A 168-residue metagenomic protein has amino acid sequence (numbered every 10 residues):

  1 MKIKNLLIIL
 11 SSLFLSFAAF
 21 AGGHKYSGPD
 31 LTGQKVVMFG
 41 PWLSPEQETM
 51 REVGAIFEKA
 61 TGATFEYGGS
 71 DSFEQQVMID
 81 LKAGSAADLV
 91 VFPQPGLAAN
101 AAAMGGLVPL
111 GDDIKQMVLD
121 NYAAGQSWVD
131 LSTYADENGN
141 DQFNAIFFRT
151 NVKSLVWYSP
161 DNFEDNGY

Functional and structural regions predicted by a protein language model:
M1-V36: Short, low-complexity disordered leader/linker segments with a strong preference for bacterial N-terminal type II
H24-D30, P95-Y158: Hinge/lid segment of periplasmic solute-binding proteins
T32-L43, A63-G68, L89: Short, well-ordered beta-strand elements
L43-T64, F163: Short, polar/charged alpha-helical segment
A55, K59-G62, K82, A102-A103 (+2 more regions): Sec-exported extracytoplasmic/periplasmic mature domains
G69-Q76: Short helix-initiation/N-cap motifs at beta->coil->alpha
L81-F92, G106: Alpha-to-beta junction loops
D161-Y168: Aromatic-glycine-rich donor-binding/catalytic loop that engages nucleotide-sugar donors across glycosyltransferases
